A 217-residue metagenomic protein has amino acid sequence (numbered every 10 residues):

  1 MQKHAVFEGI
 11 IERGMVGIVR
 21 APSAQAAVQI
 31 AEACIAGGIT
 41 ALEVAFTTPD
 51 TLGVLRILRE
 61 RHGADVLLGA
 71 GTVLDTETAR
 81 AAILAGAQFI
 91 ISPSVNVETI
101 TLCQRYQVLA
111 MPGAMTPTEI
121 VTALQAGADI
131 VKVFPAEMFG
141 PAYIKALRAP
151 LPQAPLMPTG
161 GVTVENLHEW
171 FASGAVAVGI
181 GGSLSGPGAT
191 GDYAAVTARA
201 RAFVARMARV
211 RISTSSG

Functional and structural regions predicted by a protein language model:
M1-G86, R105, Q153, V164-E165 (+1 more regions): Conserved N-terminal beta1-alpha1 strand-loop-helix module at the mouth
M15-V19, L42-V44, L68-G71, I90-I91 (+4 more regions): Hydrophobic faces of well-ordered beta-strands that scaffold small-molecule active sites in alpha/beta enzyme cores
I30, D75-A85, T118-A126, Y143 (+1 more regions): Catalytic cores of alpha/beta
G38, H62, G86, S94 (+6 more regions): Conserved functional loop/turn residues at catalytic and ligand-binding sites
F46-T47, V73, V95-V97, M115-T116 (+3 more regions): Short, ordered loop/turn segments at secondary-structure junctions
E77-A123: Hydrophobic, well-structured mid-protein blocks that either form specific transmembrane helices
I90-L102, V133-P141, A175-V196: Glycine-rich phosphate-binding active-site loops on the catalytic face of alpha/beta enzymes
G217: Short Gly/Ser/Thr- and charged-rich N-terminal loops/segments that act as flexible capping/hinge elements
